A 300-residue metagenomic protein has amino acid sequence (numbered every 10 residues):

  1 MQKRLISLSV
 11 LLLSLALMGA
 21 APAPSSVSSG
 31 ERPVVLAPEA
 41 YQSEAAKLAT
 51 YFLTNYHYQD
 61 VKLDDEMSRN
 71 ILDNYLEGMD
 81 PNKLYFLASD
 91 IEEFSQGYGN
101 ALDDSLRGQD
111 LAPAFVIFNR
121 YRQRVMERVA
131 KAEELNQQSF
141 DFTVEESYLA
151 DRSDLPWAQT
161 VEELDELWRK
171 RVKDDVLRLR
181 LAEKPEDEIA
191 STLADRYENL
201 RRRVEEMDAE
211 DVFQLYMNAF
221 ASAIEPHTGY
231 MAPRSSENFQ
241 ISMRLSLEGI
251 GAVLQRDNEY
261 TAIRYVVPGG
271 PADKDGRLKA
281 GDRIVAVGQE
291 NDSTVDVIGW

Functional and structural regions predicted by a protein language model:
M1-L8: Bacterial N-terminal signal peptides that target proteins for export
S9-M18: Bacterial N-terminal signal peptides
P22-P185: Cationic-aromatic interfacial patches
E31-V35, L53-H57, Y197-E206, V266-V267: Glycine- and acidic
R124-N258: Extended, domain-scale alpha-helical bundle/helix-rich regions
Y260-Y265: Short beta-strand segments of a lipoyl-like beta-sandwich/carrier module
P268-R283: PDZ/PDZ-like domain micro-motif
R283-W300: PDZ domains, with a preference for the canonical peptide-binding region formed by the helix
